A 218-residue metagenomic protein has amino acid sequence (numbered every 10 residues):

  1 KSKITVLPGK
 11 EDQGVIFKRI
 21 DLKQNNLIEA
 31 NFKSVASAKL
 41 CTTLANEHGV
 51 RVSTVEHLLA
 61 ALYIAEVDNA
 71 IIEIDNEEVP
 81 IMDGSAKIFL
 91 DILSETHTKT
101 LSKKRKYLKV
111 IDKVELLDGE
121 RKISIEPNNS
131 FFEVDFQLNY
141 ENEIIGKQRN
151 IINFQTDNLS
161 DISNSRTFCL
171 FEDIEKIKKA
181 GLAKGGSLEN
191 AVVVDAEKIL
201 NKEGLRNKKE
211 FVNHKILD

Functional and structural regions predicted by a protein language model:
K1-D68, E73-D218: C-terminal regulatory domains involved in ligand/effector binding and gene-expression control
